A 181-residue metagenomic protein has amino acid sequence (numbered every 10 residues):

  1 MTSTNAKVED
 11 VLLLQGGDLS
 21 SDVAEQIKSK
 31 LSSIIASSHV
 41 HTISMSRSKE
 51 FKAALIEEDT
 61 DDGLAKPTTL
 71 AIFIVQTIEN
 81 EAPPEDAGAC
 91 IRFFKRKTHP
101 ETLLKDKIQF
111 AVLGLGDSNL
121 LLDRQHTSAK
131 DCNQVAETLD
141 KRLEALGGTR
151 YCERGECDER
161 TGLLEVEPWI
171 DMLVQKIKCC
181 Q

Functional and structural regions predicted by a protein language model:
T2-D10, L14-D22, K30-I34, P67-Q181: FMN-binding flavodoxin-like domain, especially the glycine-rich phosphate-binding loop
S32-L64: A short, well-structured beta->alpha microelement
